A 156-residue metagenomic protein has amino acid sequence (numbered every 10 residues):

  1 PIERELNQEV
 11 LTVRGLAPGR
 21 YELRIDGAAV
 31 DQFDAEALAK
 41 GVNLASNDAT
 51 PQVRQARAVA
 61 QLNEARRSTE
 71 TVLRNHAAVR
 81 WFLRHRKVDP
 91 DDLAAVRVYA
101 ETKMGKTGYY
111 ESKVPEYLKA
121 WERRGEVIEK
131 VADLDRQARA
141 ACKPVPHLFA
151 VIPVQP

Functional and structural regions predicted by a protein language model:
P1-P156: Conserved catalytic region of serine esterases and O-acyltransferases that act on ester linkages in lipids
